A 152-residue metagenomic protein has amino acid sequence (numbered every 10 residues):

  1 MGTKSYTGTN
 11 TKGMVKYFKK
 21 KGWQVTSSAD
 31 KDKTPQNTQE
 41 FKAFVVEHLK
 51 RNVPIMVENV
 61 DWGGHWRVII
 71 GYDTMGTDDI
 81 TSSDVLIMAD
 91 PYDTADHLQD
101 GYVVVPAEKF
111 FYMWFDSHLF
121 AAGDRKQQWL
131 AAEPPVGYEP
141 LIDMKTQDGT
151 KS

Functional and structural regions predicted by a protein language model:
M1, F18-G22, L49, N59 (+1 more regions): Sec/Tat-exported extracytoplasmic proteins
M1-A43: Catalytic-core signature of thiol
T3-K4, Y72-S152: Noncatalytic regulatory segments and standalone regulatory/sensor domains
K16, V57-N59, A107: Intrinsically disordered, low-complexity regions enriched in Ser/Pro/Gly/Gln/His and often acidic
T26, T38, K50, H118 (+1 more regions): Generic alpha-helix detector with strongest preference for long hydrophobic helices that associate with membranes
A29-P91: Active-site-adjacent substructure of cysteine-protease-like catalytic cores
